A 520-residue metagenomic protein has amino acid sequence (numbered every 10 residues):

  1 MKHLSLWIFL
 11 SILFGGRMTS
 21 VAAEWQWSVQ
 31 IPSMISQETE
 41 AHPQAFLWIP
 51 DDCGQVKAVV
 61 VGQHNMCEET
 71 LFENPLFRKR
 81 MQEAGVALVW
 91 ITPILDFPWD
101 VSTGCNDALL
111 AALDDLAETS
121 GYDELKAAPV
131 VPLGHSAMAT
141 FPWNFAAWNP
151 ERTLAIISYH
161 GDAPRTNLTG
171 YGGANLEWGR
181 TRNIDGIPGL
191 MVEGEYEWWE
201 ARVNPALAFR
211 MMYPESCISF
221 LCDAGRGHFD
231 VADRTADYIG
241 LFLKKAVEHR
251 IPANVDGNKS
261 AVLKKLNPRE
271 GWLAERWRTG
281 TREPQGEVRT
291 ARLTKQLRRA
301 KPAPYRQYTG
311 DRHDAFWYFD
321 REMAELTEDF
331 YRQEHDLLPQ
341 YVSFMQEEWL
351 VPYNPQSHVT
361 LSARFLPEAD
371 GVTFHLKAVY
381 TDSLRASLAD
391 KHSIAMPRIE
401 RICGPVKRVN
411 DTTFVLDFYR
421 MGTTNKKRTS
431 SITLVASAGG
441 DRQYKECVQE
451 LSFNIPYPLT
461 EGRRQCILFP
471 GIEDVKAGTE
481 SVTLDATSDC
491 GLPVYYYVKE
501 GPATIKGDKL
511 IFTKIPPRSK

Functional and structural regions predicted by a protein language model:
W7-R17: Bacterial N-terminal signal peptides
M18-V59, V130-N149, T153, I157 (+5 more regions): A domain-start/cap signature at the N-terminus of enzymes
D52-D100, R165-T166, W199-A201: Short substrate-entry loop that stabilizes the transition state in hydrolases
Q55-V59, A84-V89, K126-P129, P150-I156 (+2 more regions): Loop/turn elements at helix/coil->beta-strand transitions in domains of secreted/extracellular proteins
W99-L125, P132, N144: Alpha/beta-hydrolase active-site loop
L154-G240: The feature captures the conserved acid-bearing segment of alpha/beta-hydrolase catalytic domains
A224-K377, T381: Alpha/beta-hydrolase-fold serine-hydrolase catalytic core, especially in secreted/extracellular enzymes
F344-K520: Solvent-exposed beta-strand/loop surfaces, strongest in extracytoplasmic domains of secreted and cell-surface proteins
